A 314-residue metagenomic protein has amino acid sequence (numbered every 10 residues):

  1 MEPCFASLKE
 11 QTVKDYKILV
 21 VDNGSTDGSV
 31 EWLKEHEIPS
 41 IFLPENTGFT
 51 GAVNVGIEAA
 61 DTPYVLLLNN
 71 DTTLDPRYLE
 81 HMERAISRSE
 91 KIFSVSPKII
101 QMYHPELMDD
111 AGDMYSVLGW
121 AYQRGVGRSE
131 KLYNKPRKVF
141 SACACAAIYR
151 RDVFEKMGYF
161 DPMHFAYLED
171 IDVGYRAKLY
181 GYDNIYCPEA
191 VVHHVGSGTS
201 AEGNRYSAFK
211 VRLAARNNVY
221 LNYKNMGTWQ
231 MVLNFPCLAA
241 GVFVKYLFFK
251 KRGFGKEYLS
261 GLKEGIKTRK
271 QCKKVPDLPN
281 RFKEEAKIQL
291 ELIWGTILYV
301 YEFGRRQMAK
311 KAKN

Functional and structural regions predicted by a protein language model:
A6-D15: Short, acidic, metal-binding catalytic loop of nucleotide-sugar glycosyltransferases
S7, D22-V30, E45: A conserved acidic beta->alpha catalytic loop
F42-A60, N70, H81: Glycine-rich, basic loop-to-helix element that forms the pyrophosphate-binding segment of sugar-nucleotide handling
V65: Short aromatic/hydrophobic "clamp" motif used to bind/position activated sugar donors
T72-S116, W120: Conserved donor NDP-sugar-binding/catalytic core segment of glycosyltransferases
M108, V117-A121, R128-Y149, I171-V173 (+1 more regions): A recurrent flexible, glycine/aromatic-enriched loop bordering the glycosyltransferase active site that acts as
F140-H193: A short, conserved alpha-helix in the catalytic core of glycosyltransferases
M231-N314: Non-catalytic, C-terminal membrane-associated alpha-helical segments of glycosyltransferases
